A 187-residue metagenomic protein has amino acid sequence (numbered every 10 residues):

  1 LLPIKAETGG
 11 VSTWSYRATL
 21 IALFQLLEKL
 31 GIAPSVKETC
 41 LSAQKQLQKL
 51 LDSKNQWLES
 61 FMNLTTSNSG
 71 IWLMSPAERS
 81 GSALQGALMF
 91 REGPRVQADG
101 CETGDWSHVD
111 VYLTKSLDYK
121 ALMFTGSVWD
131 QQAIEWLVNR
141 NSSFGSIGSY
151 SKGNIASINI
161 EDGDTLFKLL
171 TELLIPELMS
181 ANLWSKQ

Functional and structural regions predicted by a protein language model:
L1-Q187: A SIS-like phosphosugar-recognition module
